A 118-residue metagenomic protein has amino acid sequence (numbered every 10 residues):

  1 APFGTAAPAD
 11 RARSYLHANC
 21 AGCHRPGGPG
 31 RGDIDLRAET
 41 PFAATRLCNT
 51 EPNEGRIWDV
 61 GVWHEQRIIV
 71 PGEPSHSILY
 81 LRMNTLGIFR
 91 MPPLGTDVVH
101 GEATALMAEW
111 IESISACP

Functional and structural regions predicted by a protein language model:
A1-R13, G22-G27, I34-P118: Electron-transfer interface patches adjacent to heme c in soluble/periplasmic c-type cytochromes and di-/multiheme
